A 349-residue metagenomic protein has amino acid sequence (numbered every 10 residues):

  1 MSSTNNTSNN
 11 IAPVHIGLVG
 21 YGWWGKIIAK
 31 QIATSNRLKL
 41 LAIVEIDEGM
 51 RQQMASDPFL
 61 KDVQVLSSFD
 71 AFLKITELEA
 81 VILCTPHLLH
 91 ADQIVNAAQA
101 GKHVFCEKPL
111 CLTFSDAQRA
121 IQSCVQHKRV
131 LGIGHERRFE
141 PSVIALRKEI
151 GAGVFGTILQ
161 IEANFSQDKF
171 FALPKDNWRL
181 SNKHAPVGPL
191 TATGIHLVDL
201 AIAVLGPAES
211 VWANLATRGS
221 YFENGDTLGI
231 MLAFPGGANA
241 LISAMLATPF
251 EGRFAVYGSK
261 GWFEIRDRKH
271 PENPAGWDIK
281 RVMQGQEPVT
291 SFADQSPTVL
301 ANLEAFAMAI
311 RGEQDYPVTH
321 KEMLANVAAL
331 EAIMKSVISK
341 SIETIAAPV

Functional and structural regions predicted by a protein language model:
M1-L60: N-terminal Rossmann-like dinucleotide-binding module
M1-N10, A80-I82, A305-V349: C-terminal helix-rich "cap/oligomerization" subdomain common to oxidoreductases
I27, T290-E304: Active-site loop of classical SDR/Rossmann-like NAD(P)-dependent oxidoreductases, centered on the catalytic Tyr-X3-Lys
D62-F69: Conserved SAM-binding strand-loop segment of SAM-dependent methyltransferases
S67, C106, L131-I133, E162 (+2 more regions): Hydrophobic residues in well-ordered beta-strands that form the structural core
A80, P86-R138, G153: Beta-strand-loop-alpha-helix segment that lines the small-molecule cofactor/substrate pocket of alpha/beta enzymes
R137-N214, R218-Y221, K340: Predominantly a Rossmann-like dinucleotide-binding segment in NAD(P)-dependent oxidoreductases
A192, V198-E272, L300-Q314, P348-V349: Contiguous beta-strand/loop segments that form the cofactor/metal-binding neighborhood of enzyme cores
